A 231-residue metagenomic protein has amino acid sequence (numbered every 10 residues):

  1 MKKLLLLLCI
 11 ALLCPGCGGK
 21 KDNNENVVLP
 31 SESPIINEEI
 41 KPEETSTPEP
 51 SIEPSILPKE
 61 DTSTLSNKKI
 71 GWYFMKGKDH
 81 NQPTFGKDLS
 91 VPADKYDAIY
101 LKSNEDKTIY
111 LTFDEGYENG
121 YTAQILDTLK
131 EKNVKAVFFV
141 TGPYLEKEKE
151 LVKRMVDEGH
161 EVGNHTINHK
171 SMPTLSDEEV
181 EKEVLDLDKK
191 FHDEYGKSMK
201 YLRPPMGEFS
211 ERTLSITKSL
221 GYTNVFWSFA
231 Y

Functional and structural regions predicted by a protein language model:
M1-D22: Sec-dependent N-terminal signal peptides of Gram-positive bacterial secreted proteins and lipoproteins
C17-L111, E118-Q124, E131: N-terminal pre-catalytic segment of deacetylase/amide-hydrolase enzymes
Y96-D97, L126, K149-K153, V184-D188 (+1 more regions): Generic structural signal for well-ordered alpha-helices, preferentially at hydrophobic/aromatic core positions
D106-I109, K132-A136, E158-H160, K197-K200 (+1 more regions): Short, well-ordered coil/turn segments that N-cap beta-strands
D114, L129, V162-H165, L202 (+1 more regions): Conserved, mostly hydrophobic/aromatic
G116-G120, V140-E148, S171-L175, R203-F209: Acidic-and-aromatic substrate-binding clefts and catalytic sites of carbohydrate-active enzymes
I125-N133, L145-H165, T217-S219: Acidic (Asp/Glu)-rich catalytic clusters
K170-Y231: Catalytic domains of cell-wall/extracellular-matrix polysaccharide-remodeling enzymes, centered on de-N-acetylation
